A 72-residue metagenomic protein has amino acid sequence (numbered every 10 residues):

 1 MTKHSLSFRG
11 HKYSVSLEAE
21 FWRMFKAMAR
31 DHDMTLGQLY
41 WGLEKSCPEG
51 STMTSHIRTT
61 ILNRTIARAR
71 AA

Functional and structural regions predicted by a protein language model:
M1-S16: Short Lys/Arg-rich basic patches
L6-R9, A27, H56-R58: Alpha-helical membrane-protein topology signature
F8, E20, K45, S51-M53: Generic ordered-secondary-structure signal
Y13, L17, M34, Y40 (+1 more regions): A generic structural signal for ordered secondary structure
S16, F25, A69: Short acidic, gly/pro-rich beta-turn/loop elements at beta-sheet edges and active-site/ligand-binding grooves
E20-Q38, G42-K45: Surface-exposed, Lys/Arg-rich phosphate-binding patches that contact polyanionic backbones
P48-A72: C-terminal structural segments of small proteins and small subunits
